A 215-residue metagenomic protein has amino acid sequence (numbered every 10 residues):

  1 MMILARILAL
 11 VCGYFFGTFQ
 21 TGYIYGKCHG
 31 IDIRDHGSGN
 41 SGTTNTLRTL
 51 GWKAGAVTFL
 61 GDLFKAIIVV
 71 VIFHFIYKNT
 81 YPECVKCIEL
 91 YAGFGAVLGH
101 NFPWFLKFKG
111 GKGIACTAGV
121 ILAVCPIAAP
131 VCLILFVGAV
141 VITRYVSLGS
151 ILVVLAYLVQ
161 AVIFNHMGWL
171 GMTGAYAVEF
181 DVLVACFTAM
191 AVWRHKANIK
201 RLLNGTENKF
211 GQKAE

Functional and structural regions predicted by a protein language model:
M1-L8, V70-Y91, L122-A129, I163-V182: Helix-coil boundary and interhelical linker segments in multi-pass alpha-helical membrane proteins
A5, A9, G13, T18 (+14 more regions): Alpha-helical transmembrane segments in multi-pass membrane proteins
G22, K27, G99-K109, L135-R144 (+1 more regions): C-terminal ends of transmembrane helices
Y23-K53, K200-E215: Cytosolic, membrane-interface loops and tails of multi-pass inner-membrane proteins
D32-T43, F105-A118, V146-V153: Short, non-helical or kinked segments that cap or interrupt transmembrane helices
L47-W52, F73-Y77, I114-T143, A156-N165: Interfacial segments of multi-pass membrane proteins
F136-G168, M172-V178, V182, F187-M190: Canonical bilayer-spanning transmembrane alpha-helix
M172-G174, E179-E215: C-terminal membrane-associated helical module and adjoining short loops/tails
